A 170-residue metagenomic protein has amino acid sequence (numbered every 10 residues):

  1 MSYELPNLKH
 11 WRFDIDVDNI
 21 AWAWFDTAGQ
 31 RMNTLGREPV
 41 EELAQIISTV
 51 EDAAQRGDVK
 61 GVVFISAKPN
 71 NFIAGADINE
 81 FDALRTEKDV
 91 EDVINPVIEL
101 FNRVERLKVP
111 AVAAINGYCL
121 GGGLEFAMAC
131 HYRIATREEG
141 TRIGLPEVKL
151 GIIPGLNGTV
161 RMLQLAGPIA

Functional and structural regions predicted by a protein language model:
M1-I65, P96-N102: Conserved CoA-thioester-binding segment of acyl-CoA-metabolizing enzymes
A23, E42-L43, F64, D77 (+3 more regions): Terminal peptide-recognition signature
S66-L100, C119, K149-G151: Glycine- (often His-adjacent) and acidic-residue-rich active-site loop that binds/positions the CoA thioester
R103-L150, P154: Glycine-rich beta-to-alpha active-site loop
T159-I169: Hydrophobic, secondary-structure "cap" segments at the distal end of domains
